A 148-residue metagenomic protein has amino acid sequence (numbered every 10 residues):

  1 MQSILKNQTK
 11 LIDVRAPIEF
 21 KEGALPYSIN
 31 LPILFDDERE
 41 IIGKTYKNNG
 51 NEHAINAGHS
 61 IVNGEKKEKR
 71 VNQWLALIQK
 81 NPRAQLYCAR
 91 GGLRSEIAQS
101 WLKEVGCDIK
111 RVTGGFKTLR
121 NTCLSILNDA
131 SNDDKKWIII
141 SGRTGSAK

Functional and structural regions predicted by a protein language model:
M1-S3: Short acidic low-complexity segments
L5-I78: Positively charged, proline/Ser/Thr-rich regional signature most characteristic of the Rhodanese/CDC25-like
L11, S28-N30, I109-R111, W137-I139: Conserved beta-strand scaffold positions in the cores of enzyme catalytic domains, especially in NTP/NDP-utilizing
K47-N48, L127-A130: Short, hinge-like loop/turn segments at secondary-structure boundaries
G58-V112: Catalytic cysteine-centered active loop of the rhodanese-like fold, especially the PTP/DSP P-loop
P82, D134-I138: Pre-Walker A (Motif I) flank of P-loop NTPase domains
R111-L124, N132-D133: Long, charge-dense
I138-K148: Glycine-rich phosphate-binding P-loop
